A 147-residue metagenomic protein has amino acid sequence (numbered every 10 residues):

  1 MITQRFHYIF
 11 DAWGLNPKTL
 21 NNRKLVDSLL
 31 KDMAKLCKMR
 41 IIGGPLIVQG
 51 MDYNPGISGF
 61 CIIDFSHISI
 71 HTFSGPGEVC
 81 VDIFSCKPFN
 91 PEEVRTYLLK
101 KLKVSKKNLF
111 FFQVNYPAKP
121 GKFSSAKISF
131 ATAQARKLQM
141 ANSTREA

Functional and structural regions predicted by a protein language model:
M1-A147: Polybasic/polar functional segments that serve as interface/processing modules
